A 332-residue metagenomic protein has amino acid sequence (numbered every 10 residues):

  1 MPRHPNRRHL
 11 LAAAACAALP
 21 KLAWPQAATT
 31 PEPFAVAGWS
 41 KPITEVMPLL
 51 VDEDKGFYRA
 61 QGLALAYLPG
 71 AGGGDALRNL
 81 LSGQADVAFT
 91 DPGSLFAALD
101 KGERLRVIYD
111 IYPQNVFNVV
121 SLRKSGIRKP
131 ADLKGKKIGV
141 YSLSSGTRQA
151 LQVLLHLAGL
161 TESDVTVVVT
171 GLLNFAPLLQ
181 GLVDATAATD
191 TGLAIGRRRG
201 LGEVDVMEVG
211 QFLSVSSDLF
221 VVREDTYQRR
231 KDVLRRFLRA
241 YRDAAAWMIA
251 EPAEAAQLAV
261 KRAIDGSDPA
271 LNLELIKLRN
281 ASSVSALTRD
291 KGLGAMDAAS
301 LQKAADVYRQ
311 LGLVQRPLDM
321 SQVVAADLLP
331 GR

Functional and structural regions predicted by a protein language model:
M1-A17, K21: N-terminal secretory signal peptides and thylakoid transit peptides that target proteins across membranes
R7, K129-P130, M320: Structural motif detector for alpha-helix initiation sites
A12, S82, G135, R198 (+1 more regions): Phosphate-coordinating loops and pocket residues in cytosolic domains that bind phosphorylated ligands
Q26-Q180, D184-D190, V206-G210, S214: Short, glycine-/small- and polar/acidic-enriched structural segments that line small-molecule recognition paths
L50, F96, Q152, A194-R197 (+3 more regions): Predominant activation on well-ordered alpha-helical scaffold segments within soluble catalytic domains
G93, L173-D265: Pocket-lining segment of extracytoplasmic ligand-binding domains
R230-L313: Secondary-structure end/capping motifs
L301-R332: Conserved C-terminal helix/tail region of periplasmic/extracytoplasmic solute-binding proteins
